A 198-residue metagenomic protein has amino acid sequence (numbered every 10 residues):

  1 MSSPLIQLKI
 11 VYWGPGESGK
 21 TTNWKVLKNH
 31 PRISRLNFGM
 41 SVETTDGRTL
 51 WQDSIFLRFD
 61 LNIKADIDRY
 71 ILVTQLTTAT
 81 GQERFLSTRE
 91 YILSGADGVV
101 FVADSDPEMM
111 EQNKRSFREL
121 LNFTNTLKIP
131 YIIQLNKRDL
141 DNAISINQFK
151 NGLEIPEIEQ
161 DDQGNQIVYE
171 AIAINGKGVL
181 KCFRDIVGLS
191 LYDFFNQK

Functional and structural regions predicted by a protein language model:
M1-V42: Conserved G1/Walker A P-loop phosphate-binding module
S3, G47-L50, L61-R69, E90-G95 (+1 more regions): Conserved catalytic network of the ASCE P-loop NTPase/AAA+ motor domain
L36-R84: Switch I (G2) and immediately adjacent beta-strands of P-loop GTPase domains
A79-Q82, G95-S116, N125-L127, R138-A143: Conserved Switch II/interswitch segment of TRAFAC-class P-loop GTPases
R84-T88, G178: Short acidic active-site motifs
G98-F101, T124-D139, E157-E170: Conserved beta-strand/loop subsegment of P-loop NTPase cores
N113-E119, N147-N151: Charged helix-capping and loop-helix junction motifs
D141-K198: Canonical P-loop GTPase G-domain recognition
